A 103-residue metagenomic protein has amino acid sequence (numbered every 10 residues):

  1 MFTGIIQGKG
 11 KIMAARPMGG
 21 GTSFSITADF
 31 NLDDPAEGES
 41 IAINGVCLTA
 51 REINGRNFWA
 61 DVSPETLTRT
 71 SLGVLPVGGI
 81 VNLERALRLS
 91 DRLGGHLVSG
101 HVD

Functional and structural regions predicted by a protein language model:
M1-D103: Conserved loop->alpha-helix
